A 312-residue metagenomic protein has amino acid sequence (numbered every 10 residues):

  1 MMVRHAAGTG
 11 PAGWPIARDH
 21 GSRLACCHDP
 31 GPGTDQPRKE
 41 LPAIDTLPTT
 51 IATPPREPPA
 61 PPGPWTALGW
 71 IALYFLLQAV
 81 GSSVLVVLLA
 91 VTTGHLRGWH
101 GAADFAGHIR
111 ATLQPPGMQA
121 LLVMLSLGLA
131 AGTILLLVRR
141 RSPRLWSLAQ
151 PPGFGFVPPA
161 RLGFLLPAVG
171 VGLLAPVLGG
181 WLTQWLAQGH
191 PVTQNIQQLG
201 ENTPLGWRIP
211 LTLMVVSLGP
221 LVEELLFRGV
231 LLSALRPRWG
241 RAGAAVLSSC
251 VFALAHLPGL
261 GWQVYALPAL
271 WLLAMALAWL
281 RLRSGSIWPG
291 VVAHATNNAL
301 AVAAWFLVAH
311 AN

Functional and structural regions predicted by a protein language model:
V3-H5, W14-A17, L24-F156, A160-L162 (+2 more regions): N-terminal, membrane-interfacial amphipathic/helix-forming hydrophobic leader that caps and precedes the first
S22-L24, W70-I71, E223, S248: A general marker of short, structured functional hotspots
G63-I71, P115-V123, F164-A168, W207-T212 (+3 more regions): Residue-level signature of transmembrane alpha-helical entry/exit and packing/kink sites in multi-pass membrane
S82, L173-N312: Transmembrane helix-loop-helix hairpins at the membrane interface of multi-pass integral membrane proteins
P158-L174: Interfacial segments of alpha-helical transmembrane regions
